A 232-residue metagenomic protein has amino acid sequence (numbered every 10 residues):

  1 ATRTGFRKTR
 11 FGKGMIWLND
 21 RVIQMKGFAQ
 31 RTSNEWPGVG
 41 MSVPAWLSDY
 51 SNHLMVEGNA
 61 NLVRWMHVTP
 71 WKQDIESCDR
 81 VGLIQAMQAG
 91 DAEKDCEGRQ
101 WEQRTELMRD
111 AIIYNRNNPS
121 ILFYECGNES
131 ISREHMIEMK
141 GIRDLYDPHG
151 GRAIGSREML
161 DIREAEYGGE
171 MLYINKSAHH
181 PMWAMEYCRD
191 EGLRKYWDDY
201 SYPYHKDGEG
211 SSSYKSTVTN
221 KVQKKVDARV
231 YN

Functional and structural regions predicted by a protein language model:
A1-V56, E76: N-terminal carbohydrate-binding accessory modules
D49-N232: Substrate-binding/catalytic cleft of secreted carbohydrate-active enzymes, primarily glycoside hydrolases
